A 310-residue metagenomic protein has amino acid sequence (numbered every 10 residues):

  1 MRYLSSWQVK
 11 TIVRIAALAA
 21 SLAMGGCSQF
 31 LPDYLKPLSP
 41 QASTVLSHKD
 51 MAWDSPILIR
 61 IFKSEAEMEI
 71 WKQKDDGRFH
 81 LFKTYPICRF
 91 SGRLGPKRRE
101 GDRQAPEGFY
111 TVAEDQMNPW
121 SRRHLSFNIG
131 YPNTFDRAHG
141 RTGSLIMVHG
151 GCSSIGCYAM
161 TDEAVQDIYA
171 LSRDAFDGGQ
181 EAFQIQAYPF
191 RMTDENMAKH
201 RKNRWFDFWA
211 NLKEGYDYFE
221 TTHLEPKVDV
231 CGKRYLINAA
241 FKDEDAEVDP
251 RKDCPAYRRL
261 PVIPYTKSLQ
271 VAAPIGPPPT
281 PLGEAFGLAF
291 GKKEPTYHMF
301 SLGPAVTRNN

Functional and structural regions predicted by a protein language model:
R2-A16: Bacterial N-terminal signal peptides that target proteins for export
G25-G26: C-terminal motif of bacterial Sec signal peptides marking the signal peptidase cleavage site
Q29-D33: Bacterial lipoprotein signal-peptidase II cleavage site
P40-L58, I70-W71, R89-E100, E107-E114 (+2 more regions): N-terminal post-signal-peptidase region of extra-cytosolic proteins
K74-F90: Short Gly/aromatic-enriched secondary-structure transition segments
G101-I263: Exported/periplasmic cell-wall-interacting domains
C231-N310: Proline-rich, low-complexity linker regions of envelope-associated factors in Gram-negative bacteria
